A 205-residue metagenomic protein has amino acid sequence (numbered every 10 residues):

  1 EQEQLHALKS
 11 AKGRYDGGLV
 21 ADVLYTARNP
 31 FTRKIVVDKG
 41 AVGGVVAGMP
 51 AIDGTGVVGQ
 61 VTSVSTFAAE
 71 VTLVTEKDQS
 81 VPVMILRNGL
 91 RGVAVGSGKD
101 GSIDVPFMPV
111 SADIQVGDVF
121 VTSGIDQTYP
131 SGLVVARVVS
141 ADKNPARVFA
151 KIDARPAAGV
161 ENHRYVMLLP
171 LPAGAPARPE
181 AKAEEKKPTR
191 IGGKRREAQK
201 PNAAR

Functional and structural regions predicted by a protein language model:
Q4-R205: A secondary-structure micro-motif
